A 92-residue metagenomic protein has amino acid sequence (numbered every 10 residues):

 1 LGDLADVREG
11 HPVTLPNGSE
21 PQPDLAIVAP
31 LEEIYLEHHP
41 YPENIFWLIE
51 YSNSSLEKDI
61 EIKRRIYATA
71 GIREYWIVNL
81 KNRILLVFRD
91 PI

Functional and structural regions predicted by a protein language model:
L1-I92: Gly/Pro/Ser/Thr-rich low-complexity, intrinsically disordered segments predominantly at protein N-termini
